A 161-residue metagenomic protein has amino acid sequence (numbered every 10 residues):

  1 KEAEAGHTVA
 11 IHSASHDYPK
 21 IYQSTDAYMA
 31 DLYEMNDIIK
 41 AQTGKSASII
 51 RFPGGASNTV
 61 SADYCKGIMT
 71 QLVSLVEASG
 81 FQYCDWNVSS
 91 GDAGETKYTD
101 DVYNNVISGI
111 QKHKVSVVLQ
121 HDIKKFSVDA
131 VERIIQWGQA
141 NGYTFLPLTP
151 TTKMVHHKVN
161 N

Functional and structural regions predicted by a protein language model:
K1-E2: N-terminal carbohydrate-binding/catalytic regions of secreted carbohydrate-active enzymes
A5-H7, K45: A short helix-to-beta-strand connector/capping loop
H7-H12, C84-D85: Non-cysteine beta-strand/loop elements that form the S-adenosyl-L-methionine
H16-T144, P150-T151, H157-N160: Catalytic domains of cell-wall/extracellular-matrix polysaccharide-remodeling enzymes, centered on de-N-acetylation
